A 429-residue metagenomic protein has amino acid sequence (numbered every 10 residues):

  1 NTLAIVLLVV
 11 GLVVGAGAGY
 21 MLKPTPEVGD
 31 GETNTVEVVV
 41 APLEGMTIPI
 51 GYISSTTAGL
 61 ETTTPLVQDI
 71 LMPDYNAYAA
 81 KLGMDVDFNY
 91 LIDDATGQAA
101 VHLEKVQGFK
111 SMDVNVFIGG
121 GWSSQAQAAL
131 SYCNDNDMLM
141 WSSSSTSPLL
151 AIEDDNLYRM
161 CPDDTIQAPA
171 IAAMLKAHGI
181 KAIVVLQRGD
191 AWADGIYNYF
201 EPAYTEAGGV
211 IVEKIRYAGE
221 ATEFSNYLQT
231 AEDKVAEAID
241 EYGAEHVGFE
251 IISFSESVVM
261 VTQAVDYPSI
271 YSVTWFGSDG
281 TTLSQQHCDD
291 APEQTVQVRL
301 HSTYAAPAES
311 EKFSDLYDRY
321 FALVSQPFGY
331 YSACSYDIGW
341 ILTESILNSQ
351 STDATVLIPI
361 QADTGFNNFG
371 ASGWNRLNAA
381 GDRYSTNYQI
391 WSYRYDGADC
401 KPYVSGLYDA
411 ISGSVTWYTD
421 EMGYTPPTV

Functional and structural regions predicted by a protein language model:
N1-V40, V429: Secretory targeting signatures
E37-Y52, L82-D87, K176-K181: Immediate post-signal peptide segment of exported/extracytoplasmic ligand-binding proteins
G45-T47, T62-M72, A77-I152, M160 (+3 more regions): Beta-alpha junction/loop-to-helix N-cap segments that form part of ligand/metal-binding clefts
Y52, F109-W122, W141-S143, V184-Q187 (+5 more regions): Periplasmic-binding protein-like
T57-D69, A191-G195: Glycine- and acidic-residue-enriched helix-capping/strand-helix junction motifs
P148-L149, D155-D266, P307-E311, D315: Extracellular/periplasmic Venus flytrap/periplasmic-binding protein
V261-Y336, Q350, D420-P427: Extracellular/periplasmic periplasmic-binding protein-like sensory domains
Y320-S332, T343-V404: Segments of small-molecule ligand-sensing domains
